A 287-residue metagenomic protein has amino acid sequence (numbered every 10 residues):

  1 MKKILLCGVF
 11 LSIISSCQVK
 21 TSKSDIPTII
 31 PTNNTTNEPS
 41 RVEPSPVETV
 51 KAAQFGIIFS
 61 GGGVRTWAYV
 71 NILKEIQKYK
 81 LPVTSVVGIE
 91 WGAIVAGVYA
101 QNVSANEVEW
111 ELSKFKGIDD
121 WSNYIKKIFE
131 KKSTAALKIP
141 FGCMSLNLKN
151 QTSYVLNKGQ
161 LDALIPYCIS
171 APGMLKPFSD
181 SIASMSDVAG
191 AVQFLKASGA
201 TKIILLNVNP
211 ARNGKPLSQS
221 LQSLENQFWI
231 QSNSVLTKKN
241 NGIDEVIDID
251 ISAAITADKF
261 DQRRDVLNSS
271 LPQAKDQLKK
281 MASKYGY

Functional and structural regions predicted by a protein language model:
I4-I13: Sec-dependent N-terminal signal peptides
C17-I89, V98-Y287: Patatin-like phospholipase
G92-A93: Catalytic nucleophile loop
